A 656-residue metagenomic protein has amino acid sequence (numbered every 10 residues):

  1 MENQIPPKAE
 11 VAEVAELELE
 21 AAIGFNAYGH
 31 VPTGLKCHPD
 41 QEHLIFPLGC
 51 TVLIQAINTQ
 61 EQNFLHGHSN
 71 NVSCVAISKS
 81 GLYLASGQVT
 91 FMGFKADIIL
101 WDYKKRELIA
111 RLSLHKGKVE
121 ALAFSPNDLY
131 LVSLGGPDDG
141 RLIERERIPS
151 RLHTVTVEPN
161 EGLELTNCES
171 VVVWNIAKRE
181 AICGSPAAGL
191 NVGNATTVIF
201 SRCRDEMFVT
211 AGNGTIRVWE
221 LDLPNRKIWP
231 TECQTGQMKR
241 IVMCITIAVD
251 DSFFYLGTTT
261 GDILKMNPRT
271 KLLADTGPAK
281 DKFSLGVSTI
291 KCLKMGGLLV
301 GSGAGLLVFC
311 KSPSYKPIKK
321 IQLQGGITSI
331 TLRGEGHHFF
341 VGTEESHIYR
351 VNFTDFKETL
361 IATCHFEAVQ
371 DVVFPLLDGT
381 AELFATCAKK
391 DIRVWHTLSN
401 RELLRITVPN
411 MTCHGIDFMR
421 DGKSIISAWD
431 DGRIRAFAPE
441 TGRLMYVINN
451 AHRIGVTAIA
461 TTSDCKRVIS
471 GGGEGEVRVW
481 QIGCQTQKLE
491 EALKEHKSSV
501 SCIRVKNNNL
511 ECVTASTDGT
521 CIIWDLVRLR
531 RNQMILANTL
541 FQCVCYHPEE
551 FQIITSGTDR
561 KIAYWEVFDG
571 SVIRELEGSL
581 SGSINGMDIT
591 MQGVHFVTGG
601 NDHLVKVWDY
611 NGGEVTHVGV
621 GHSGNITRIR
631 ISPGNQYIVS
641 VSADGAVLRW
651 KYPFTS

Functional and structural regions predicted by a protein language model:
M1-Q55, H153, N160-E161, N167 (+7 more regions): Intrinsically disordered, low-complexity acidic/Ser/Thr/Pro-rich linker and tail segments in large eukaryotic scaffolds
E18-E20, E61-N63, E107-A110, I182-G184 (+10 more regions): A structural motif specific to WD40 beta-propellers
F25-G29, G67-V72, S113-K118, A187-A195 (+10 more regions): WD40/WD-repeat beta-propeller blade N-cap
K36-D40, I77-G81, A123-D128, E158 (+11 more regions): Loop/turn segments within WD40 beta-propeller blades
L48, G87-F94, L134-P137, L165-C168 (+11 more regions): Conserved strand-to-loop turn within each blade of WD40 beta-propeller repeats
L53-A56, K95-W101, L142-R145, E169-N175 (+11 more regions): WD40-repeat beta-propellers
N71, S80, L108, K118 (+25 more regions): WD40/WD-repeat beta-propeller blade-loop signature
T627-S656: Blade-level signature of beta-propeller repeat domains, shared across WD40, Kelch, NHL, RCC1 and BNR/Asp-box propellers
